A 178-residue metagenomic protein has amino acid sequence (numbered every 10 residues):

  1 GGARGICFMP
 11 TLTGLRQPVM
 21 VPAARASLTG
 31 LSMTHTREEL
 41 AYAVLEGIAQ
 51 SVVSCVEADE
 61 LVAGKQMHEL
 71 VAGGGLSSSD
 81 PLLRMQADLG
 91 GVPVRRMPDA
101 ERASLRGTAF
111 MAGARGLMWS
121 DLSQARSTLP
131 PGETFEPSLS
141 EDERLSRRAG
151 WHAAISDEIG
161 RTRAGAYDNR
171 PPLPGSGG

Functional and structural regions predicted by a protein language model:
G1-G178: Glycine/Thr-rich phosphate-binding loops that ligate phosphate moieties of nucleotide and other phosphorylated ligands
